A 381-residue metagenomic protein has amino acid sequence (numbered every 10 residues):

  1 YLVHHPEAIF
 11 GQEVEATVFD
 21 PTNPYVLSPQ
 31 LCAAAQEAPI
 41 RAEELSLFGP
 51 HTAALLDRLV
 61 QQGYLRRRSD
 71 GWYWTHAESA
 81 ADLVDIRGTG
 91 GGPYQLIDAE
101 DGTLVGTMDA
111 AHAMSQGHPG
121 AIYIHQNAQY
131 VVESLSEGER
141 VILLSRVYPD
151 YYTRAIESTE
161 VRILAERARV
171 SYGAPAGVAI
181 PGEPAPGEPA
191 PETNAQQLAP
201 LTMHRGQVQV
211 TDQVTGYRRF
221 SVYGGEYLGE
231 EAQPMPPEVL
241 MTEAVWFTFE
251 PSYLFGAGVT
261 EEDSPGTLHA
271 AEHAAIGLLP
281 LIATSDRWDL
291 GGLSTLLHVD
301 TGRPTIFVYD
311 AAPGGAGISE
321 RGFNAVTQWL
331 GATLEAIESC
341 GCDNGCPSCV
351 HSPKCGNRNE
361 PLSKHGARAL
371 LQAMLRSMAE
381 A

Functional and structural regions predicted by a protein language model:
Y1-E13, D20, A33-A34, A38-A42 (+3 more regions): Extended Lys/Arg-rich polyanion-binding regions
A16, D20-G71: Extended, domain-scale alpha-helical bundle/helix-rich regions
L65-L83: Electropositive nucleic-acid-contacting surfaces
C340, G345-C349: Short cysteine clusters
S352: Cys/His-rich metal-chelating microdomains
C355-G356: Short, non-ligating residues that shape and space the ligands of small metal-coordination modules and catalytic
A373-A381: Long, charge-rich boundary regions
